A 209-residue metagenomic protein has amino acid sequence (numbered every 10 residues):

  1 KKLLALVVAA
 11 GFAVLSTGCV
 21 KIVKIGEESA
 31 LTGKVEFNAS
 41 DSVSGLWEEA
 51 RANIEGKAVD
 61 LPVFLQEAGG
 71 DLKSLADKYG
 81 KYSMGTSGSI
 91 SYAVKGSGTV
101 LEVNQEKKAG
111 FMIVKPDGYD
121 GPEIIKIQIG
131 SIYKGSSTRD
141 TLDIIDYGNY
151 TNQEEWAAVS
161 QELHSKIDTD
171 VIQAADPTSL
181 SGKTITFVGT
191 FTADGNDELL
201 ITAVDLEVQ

Functional and structural regions predicted by a protein language model:
K1-T17: Sec-dependent bacterial lipoprotein signal peptides
L4, G18-Q209: OB-fold and OB-like single-stranded nucleic-acid-recognition modules and their adjacent interaction interfaces
